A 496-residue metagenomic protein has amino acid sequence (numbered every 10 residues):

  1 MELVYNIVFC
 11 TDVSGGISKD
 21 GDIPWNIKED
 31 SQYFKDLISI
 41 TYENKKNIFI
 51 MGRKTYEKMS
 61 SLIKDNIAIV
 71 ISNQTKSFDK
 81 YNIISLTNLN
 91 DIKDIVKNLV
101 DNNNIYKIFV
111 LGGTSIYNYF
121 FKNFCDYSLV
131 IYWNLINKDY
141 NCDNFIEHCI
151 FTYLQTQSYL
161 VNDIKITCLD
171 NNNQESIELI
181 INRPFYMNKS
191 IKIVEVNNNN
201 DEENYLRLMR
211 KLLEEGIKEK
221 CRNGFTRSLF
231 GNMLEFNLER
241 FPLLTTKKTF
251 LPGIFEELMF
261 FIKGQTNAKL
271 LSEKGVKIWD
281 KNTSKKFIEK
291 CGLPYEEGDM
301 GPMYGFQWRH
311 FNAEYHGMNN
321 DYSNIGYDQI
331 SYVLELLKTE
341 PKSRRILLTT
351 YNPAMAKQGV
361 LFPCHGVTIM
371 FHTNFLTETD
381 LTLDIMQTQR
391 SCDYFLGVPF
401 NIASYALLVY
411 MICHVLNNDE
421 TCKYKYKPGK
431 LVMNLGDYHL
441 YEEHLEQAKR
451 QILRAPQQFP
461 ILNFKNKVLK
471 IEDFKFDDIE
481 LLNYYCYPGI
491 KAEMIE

Functional and structural regions predicted by a protein language model:
E2-V194: Enzymes that bind and transform nitrogen-containing heteroaromatic metabolites
K192-E496: Terminal, non-catalytic protein-protein interaction segments that mediate quaternary/complex assembly
